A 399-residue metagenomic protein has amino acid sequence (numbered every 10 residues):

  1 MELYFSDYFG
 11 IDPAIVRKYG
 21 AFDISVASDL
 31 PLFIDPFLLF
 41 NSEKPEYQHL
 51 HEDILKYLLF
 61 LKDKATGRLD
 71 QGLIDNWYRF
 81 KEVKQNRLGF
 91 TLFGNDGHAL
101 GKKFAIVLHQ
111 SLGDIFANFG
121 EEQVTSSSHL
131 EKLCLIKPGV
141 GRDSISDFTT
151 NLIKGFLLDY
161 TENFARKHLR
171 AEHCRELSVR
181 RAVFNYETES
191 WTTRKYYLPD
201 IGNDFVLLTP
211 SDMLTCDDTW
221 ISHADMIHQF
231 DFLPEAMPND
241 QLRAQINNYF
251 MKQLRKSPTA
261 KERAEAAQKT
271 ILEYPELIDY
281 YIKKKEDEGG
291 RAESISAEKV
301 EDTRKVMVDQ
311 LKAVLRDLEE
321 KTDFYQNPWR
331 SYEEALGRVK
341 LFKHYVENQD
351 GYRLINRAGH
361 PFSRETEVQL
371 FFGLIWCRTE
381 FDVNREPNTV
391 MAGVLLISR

Functional and structural regions predicted by a protein language model:
M1-E172: Long, contiguous, compositionally biased segments that the model treats as domain-scale units
I34, L157, L207-L208, F342 (+1 more regions): Generic structural hydrophobic/aromatic packing signal, biased to beta-strands
K44-E52, D63, E367-F371, W376-N384: Polyanion-binding interface signature
S144, F148, L152, F156 (+5 more regions): Short, well-structured alpha-helical interface segments that form or flank functional binding sites
T161-A165, V346, T379-E380: Conserved NTP-handling cores and scaffolds of large molecular machines
R170-A182, V390: Short alpha-helical "patches" and their helix-cap loops
L177, A182-R378: The feature marks a conserved, polyanion-engaging helical scaffold used by nucleic-acid processing enzymes and innate
P361, L370-R399: Active-site metal-binding core of divalent-cation-utilizing nuclease and nuclease-like domains
